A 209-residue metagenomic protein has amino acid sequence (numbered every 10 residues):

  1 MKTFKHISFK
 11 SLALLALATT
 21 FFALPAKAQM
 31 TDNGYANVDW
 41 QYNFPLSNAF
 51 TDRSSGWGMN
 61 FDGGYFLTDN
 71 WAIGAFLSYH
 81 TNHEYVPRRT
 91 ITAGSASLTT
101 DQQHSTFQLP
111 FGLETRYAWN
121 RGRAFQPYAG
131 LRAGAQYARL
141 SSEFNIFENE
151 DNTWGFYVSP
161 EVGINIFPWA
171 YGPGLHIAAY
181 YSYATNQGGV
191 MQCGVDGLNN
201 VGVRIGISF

Functional and structural regions predicted by a protein language model:
M1-D32: Cleavable N-terminal export/targeting peptides
T3, I7-L12, L46, I146 (+1 more regions): Short, aromatic- and cysteine-enriched interfacial helices/patches that mediate contacts at lipid membranes
A26-I73, G206-S208: Short glycine/proline- and aromatic-enriched beta-strand/turn motifs that initiate or cap beta-hairpins
M30, F50-S55, T100-F107, F147-W154 (+1 more regions): Replace "Gram-negative outer membrane beta-barrel proteins" with "bacterial and organellar outer membrane beta-barrel
N33, Y42-F44, D62-N145, G155-V158 (+1 more regions): Gram-negative (and chloroplast) outer-membrane scaffold detector with strong preference for beta-barrel transmembrane
N48-S55, Y85-T92, R139-E148, Q187-V195: Outer-membrane beta-barrel translocator domains and adjoining extracellular loop/strand segments of Gram-negative
T81-R88, V158, G163-F209: Predominantly the C-terminal beta-signal and adjacent terminal strand-loop region of outer-membrane beta-barrel
